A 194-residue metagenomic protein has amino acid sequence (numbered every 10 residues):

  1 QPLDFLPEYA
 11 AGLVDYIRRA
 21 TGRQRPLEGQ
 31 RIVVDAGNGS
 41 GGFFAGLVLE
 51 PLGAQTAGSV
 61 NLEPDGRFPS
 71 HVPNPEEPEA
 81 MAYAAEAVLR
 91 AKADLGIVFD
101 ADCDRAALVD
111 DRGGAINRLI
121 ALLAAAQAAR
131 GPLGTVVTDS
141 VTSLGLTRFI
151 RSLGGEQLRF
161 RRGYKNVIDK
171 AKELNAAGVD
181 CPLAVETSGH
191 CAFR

Functional and structural regions predicted by a protein language model:
Q1-A11, D111-T187, C191-F193: Proline/glycine-rich low-complexity loops and linkers
Q1-A91: Gly/Ser/Thr-enriched, mixed-charge loops and adjacent short helices that form phosphate/oxyanion-binding elements
G22-L27, A87-A91, D100, A128-G131 (+2 more regions): Solvent-exposed alpha-helices and their adjacent loops that cap or buttress functional pockets in soluble metabolic
I32, L95-F99, V136, L183: Residue-level marker for buried hydrophobic side chains located in beta-strands that build the well-ordered beta-sheet
G39-F44, A101-A106, V167: Short glycine/serine/threonine-rich phosphate/pyrophosphate-binding segments that cradle anionic phosphate groups
A84, A93, C103-R105, L119-L123 (+1 more regions): Extended, hydrophobic alpha-helical segments in both membrane/secreted and soluble proteins
